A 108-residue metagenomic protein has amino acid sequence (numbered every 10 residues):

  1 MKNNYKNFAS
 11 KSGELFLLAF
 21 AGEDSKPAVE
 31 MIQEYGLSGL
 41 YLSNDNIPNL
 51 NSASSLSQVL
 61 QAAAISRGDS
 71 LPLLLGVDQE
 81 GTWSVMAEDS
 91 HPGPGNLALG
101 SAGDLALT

Functional and structural regions predicted by a protein language model:
M1-P27, E80: Boundary/entry segment of secreted carbohydrate-active catalytic domains
E30-T108: Enzymes and membrane/adaptor proteins characterized by extended Gly/Ser/Thr/Asp/Glu-rich, aromatic-dotted
